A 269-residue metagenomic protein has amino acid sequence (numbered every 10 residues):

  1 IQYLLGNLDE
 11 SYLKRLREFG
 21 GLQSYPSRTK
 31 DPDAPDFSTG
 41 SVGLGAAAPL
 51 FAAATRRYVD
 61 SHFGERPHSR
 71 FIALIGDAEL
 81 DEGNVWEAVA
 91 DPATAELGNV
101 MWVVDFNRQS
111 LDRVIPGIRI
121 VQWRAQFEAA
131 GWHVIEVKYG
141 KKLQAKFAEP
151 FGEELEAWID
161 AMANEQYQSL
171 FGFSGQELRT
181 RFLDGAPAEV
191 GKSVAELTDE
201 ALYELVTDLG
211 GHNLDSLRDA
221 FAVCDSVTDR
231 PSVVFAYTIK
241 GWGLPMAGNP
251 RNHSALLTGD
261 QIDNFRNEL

Functional and structural regions predicted by a protein language model:
I1-A95, P116: Cofactor-binding active-site loop characterized by glycine-rich and histidine/acidic residues
L8-E18, T94-N107, A125-H133: A glycine-rich helix N-cap at a beta->alpha junction
Q23-T29, F63-R66, G98-W102, S193-T198 (+1 more regions): Short amphipathic alpha-helical segments, especially helix-boundary/capping motifs
H68, L97-N99, D229-P231: A general structural motif
I72-I75, M101-V103, V233-Y237: Structural motif
F106-L269: Long, well-ordered, tryptophan-enriched scaffold segments
